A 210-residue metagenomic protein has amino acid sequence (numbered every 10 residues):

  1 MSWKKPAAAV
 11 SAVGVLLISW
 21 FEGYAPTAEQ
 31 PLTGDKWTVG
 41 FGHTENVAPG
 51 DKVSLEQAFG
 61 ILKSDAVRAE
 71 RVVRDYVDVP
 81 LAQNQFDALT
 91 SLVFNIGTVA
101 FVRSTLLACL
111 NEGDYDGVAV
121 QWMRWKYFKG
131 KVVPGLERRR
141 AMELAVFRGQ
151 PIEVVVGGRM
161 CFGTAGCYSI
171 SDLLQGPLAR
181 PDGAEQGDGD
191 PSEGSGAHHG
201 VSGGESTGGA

Functional and structural regions predicted by a protein language model:
M1-Q30, G34, H43, V47 (+2 more regions): Long, amphipathic alpha-helical surface segments
G40: Residue-level detector of conserved, well-ordered beta-strand and adjacent loop positions that form binding/recognition
K52-T105: Mid-length scaffold segments of soluble, non-membrane domains
